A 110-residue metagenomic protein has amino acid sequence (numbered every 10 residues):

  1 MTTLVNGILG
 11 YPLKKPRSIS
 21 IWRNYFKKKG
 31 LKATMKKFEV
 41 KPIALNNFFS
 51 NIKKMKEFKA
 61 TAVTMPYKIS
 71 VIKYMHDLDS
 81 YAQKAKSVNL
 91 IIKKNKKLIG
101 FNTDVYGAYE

Functional and structural regions predicted by a protein language model:
T2-E110: Phosphate/diphosphate ligand-binding glycine-rich loop within oxidoreductases
